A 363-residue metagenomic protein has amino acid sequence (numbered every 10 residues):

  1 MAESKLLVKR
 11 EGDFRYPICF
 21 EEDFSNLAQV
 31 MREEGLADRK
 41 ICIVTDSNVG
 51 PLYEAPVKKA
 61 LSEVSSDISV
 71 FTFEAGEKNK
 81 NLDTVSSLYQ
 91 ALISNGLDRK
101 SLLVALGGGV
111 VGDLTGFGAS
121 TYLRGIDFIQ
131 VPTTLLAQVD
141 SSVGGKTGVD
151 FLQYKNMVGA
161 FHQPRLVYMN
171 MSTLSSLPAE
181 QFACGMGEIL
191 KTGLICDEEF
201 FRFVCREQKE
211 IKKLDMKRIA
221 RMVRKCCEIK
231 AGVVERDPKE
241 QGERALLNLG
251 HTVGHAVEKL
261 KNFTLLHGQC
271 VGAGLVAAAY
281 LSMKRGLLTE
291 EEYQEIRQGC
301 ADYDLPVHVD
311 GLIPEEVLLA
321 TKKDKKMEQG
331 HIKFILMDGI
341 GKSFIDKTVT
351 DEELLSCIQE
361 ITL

Functional and structural regions predicted by a protein language model:
M1-L102: ATP/NTP phosphate-donor binding region
A2-L7, G187-I189, L287-L363: C-terminal charged capping/lid subdomain of soluble metabolic enzymes
E11, F117-E210: A glycine/threonine-rich phosphate-anchoring loop and its flanking beta-alpha core in nucleotide/phosphate-binding
Y89-L106, T115-Q130: Non-catalytic interfacial helical region
G96-D98, T121-Y122, D150-F151, V158-H162 (+3 more regions): Solvent-exposed alpha-helices and their adjacent loops that cap or buttress functional pockets in soluble metabolic
V110-F117, Q138-V139, A256: Short glycine/serine/threonine-rich phosphate/pyrophosphate-binding segments that cradle anionic phosphate groups
R202, E207-E315: Active-site segments that bind and position negatively charged phosphate/pyrophosphate groups
